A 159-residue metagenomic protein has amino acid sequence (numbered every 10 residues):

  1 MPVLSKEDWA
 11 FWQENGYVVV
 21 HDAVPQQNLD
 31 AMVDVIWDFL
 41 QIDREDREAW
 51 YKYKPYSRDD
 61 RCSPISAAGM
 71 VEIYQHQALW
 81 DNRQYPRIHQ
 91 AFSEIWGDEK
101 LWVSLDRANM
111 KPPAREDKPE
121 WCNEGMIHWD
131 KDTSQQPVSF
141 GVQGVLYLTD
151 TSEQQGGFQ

Functional and structural regions predicted by a protein language model:
M1-E14, H21-Q136: Non-heme Fe(II)-dependent double-stranded beta-helix
Y17, K100, G141, G157: A residue-level signal for beta-strand positions that form part of recognition/binding surfaces within mature
V19, M126, Q143, Y147 (+1 more regions): Conserved beta-strand segments that form the floor/walls of ligand-binding pockets within enzyme and binding domains
S134-E153: Short, conserved beta-strand element in jelly-roll/cupin
E153-Q159: A short beta-strand-loop-beta hairpin characteristic of the jelly-roll/cupin
